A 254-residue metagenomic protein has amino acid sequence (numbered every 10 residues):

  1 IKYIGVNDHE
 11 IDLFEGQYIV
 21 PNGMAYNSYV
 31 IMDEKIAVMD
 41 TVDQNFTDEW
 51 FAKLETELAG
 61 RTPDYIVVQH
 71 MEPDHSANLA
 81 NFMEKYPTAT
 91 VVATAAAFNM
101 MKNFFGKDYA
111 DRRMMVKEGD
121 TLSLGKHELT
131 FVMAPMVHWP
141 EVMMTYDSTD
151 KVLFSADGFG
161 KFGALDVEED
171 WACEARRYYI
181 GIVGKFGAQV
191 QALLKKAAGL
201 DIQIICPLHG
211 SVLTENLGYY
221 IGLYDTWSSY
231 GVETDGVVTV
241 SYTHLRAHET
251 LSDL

Functional and structural regions predicted by a protein language model:
I1, I36, D120, H127-L129 (+2 more regions): Well-ordered beta-strand scaffold positions
K2-E55, M144-D147, K151-S155, V237 (+1 more regions): Conserved beta-strand hairpin/beta-sheet module of binuclear metal-dependent hydrolase folds, prominently
D8, E128-E215: Metallo-beta-lactamase
E34, N45-V92: Active-site metal-binding motif and surrounding structural segment of the metallo-beta-lactamase
M39-T41, D64-M71, V92-T94, L153-A156 (+1 more regions): Active-site neighborhood of phospho(di)ester-bond hydrolases with catalytic His/Asp-centered motifs
A93-V142, F186-L194: Metallo-beta-lactamase
C206-V232: Short N-terminal or domain-adjacent regulatory/targeting segments
H244-A247, L251-L254: Single conserved hydrophobic/aromatic residue that forms the stacking wall/gate of nucleotide- or nucleobase-binding
